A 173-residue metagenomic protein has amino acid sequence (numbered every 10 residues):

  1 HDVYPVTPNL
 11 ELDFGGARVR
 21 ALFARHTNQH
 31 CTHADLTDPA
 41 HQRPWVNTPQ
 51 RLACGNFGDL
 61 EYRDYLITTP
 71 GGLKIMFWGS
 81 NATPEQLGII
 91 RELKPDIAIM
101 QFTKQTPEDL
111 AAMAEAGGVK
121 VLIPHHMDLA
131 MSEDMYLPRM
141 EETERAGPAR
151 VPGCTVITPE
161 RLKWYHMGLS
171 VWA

Functional and structural regions predicted by a protein language model:
H1, P107, H126: Di-metal (Zn2+ and/or Mg2+/Mn2+) metal-binding site signature of metallo-dependent hydrolases with the MBL/beta-CASP
Y4-E11, E92, M113-A173: Binuclear metal-ion centers of metallo-dependent hydrolases, dominated by the metallo-beta-lactamase
T7-E92, R161-A173: Core dinuclear metal-dependent hydrolase active-site scaffold
M76-W78, I97-Q101, L122-P124: Structural recognition of the beta-strand scaffold that forms the well-ordered cores of secreted hydrolase catalytic
N81-A82, T103-Q105, D128: Catalytic metal-binding/acid-base residues of hydrolase active sites
P84, Q105-A112: A short, acidic, amphipathic alpha-helical segment used as a generic capping/interface helix at domain edges
I89-T103: A short alpha/beta connector and helix-capping loop motif
